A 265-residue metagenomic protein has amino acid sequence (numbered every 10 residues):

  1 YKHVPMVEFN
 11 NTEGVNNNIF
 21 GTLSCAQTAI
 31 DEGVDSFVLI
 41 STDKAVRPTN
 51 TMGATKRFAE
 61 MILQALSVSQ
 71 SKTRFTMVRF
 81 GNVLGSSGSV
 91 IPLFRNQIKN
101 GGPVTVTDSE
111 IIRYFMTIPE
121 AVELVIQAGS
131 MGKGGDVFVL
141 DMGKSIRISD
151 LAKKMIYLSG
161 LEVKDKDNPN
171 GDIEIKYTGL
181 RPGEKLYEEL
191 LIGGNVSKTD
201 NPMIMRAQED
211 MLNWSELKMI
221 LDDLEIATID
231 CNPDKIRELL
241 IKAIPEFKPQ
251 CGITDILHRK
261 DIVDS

Functional and structural regions predicted by a protein language model:
Y1-H3, I98: Short, small-residue-rich loop/turn micro-motifs
H3-E60, A65-L66: Conserved Rossmann-fold NAD(P)-dependent oxidoreductase catalytic core, especially the SDR/UDP-sugar
T12, M61, A65-N82, S87-S265: Strand-loop microenvironment adjacent to phosphate/nucleotide-handling motifs in alpha/beta enzyme folds
